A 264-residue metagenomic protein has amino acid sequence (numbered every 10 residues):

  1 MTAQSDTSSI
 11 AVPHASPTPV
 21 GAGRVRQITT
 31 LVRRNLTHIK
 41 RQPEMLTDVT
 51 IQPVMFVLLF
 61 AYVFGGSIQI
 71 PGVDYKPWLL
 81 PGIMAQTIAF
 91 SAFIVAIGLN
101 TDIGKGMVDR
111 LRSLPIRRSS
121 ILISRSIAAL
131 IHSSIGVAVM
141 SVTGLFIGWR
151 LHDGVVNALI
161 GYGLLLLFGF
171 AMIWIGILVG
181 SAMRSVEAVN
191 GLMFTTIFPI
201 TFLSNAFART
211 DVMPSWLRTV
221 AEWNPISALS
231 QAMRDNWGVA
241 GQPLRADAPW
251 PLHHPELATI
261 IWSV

Functional and structural regions predicted by a protein language model:
T2-A3, R26-T30, F202, A206-P249: Short hydrophobic, aromatic-rich alpha-helical segments embedded in or entering the lipid bilayer of multi-pass
A3-Q4, P13-Q27, N35-K105, S133 (+5 more regions): Transmembrane helix-boundary elements of multi-pass transport/secretion proteins, especially ABC-type permease modules
T30, R34-H38, K105-S113, S181-R184 (+3 more regions): Short amphipathic alpha-helical coupling elements at transmembrane boundaries
P43-E44, K76-P77, S119, E187 (+1 more regions): Residues that define the loop-to-transmembrane-helix transition and helix capping in multi-pass membrane transporters
A61-G66, T101, R110, G144-L145 (+5 more regions): Transmembrane helix-loop junction
Y62-S67, G180-S227: Transmembrane helix segments
L99-A128: Helix-loop-helix units of permease transmembrane domains in multi-pass membrane transporters, especially ABC
R118-F194, H253-V264: Alpha-helical transmembrane segments and their short interhelical loops
